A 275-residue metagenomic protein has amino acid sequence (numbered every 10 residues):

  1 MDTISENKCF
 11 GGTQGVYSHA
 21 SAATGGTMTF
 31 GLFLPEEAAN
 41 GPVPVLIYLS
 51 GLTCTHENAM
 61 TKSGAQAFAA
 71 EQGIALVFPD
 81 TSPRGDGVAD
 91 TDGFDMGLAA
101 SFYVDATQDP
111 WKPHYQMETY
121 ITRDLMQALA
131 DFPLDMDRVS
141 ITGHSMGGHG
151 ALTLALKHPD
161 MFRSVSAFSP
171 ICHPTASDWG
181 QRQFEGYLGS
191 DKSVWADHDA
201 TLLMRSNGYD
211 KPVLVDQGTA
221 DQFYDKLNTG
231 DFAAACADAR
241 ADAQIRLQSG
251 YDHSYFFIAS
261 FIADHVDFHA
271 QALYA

Functional and structural regions predicted by a protein language model:
M1-A275: Non-catalytic cap/lid and distal C-terminal segments of serine-dependent acyl enzymes
